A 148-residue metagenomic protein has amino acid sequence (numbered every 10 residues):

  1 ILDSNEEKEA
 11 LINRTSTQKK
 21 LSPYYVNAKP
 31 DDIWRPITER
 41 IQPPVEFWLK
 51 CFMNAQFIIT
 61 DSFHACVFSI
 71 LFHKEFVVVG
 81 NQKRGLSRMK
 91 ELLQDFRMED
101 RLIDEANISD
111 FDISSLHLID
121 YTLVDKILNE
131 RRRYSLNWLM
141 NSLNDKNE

Functional and structural regions predicted by a protein language model:
I1-E148: Active-site anion-handling motifs in enzyme catalytic cores
